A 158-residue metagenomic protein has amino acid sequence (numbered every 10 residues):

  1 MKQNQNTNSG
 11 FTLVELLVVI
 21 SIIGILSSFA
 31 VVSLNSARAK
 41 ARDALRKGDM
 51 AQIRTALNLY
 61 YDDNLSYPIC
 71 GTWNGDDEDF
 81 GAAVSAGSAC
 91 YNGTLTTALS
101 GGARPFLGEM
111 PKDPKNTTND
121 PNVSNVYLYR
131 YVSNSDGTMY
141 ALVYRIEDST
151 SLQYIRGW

Functional and structural regions predicted by a protein language model:
M1-F11: N-terminal leader/signal peptides at the extreme start of proteins
S9-S21: N-terminal signal-anchor/signal peptide hydrophobic helix marking the start of the first transmembrane segment
E15, S33-S36, D49: Ca2+-coordinating acidic residues in Ca2+-binding motifs
S21-I22, D49: Residues within membrane-spanning alpha-helices of integral membrane proteins, especially the hydrophobic core/packing
I23-R42, Y61: C-terminal juxtamembrane segment of a hydrophobic transmembrane alpha-helix
A39-S66: Membrane-proximal N-terminal amphipathic helix
N58-Y140: Extracellular/periplasmic head regions of type IV pilus-like filament subunits
V132-W158: Short, surface-exposed interaction loops/tails
